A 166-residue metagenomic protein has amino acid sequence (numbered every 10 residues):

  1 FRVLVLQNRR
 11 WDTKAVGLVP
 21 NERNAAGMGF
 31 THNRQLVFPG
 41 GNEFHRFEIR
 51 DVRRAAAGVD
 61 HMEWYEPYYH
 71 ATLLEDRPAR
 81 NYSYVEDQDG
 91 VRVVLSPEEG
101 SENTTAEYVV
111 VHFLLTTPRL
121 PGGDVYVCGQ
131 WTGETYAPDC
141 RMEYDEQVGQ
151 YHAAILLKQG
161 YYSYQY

Functional and structural regions predicted by a protein language model:
R2-E86: Long, internal scaffold/assembly segments composed of regular secondary structure
V5-F30, H112-Q159, Q165: Aromatic-rich carbohydrate-binding modules that target alpha-glucans
H32, S96-G100, C140-M142: Sparse, context-dependent recognition of short Cys/His-centered cofactor- or disulfide-binding micro-motifs
P39-G41, T105-E107, Q147, K158: Solvent-exposed loop and beta-edge segments used for protein-protein assembly and interaction
A71-P121: Basic K/R-rich, polyanion-interacting modules in nucleoproteins and related proteins
